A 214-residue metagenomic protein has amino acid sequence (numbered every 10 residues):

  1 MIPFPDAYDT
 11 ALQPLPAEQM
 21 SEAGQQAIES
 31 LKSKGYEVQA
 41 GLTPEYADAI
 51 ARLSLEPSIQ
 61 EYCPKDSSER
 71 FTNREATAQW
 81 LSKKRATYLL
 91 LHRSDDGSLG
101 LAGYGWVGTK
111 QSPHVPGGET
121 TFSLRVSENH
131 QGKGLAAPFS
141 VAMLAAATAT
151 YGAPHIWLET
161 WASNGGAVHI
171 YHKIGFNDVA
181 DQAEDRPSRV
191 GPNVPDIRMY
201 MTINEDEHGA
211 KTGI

Functional and structural regions predicted by a protein language model:
M1-R74, D206-I214: A short, well-structured alpha-helix characteristic of acyl/acetyltransferase catalytic modules
T10, R85-T87, N193-M199: Short hydrophobic/aromatic beta-strand or adjacent loop that forms the aromatic wall/cage of a ligand/substrate-binding
P57-Q131, A146, T202-E205: Acetyl-CoA-dependent GNAT
G108, E159, V179-Q182: Solvent-exposed beta-strand sheet faces enriched in polar/charged residues
Q131, A146, W157-V168, D185-V194: Conserved beta-strand-loop-alpha-helix junction that forms the acyl-donor binding cleft
G134: Glycine-rich phosphate-binding loop
A137, A162-A180, G191: Conserved active-site alpha-helix within GNAT-family acetyltransferase domains
P138-H155, N177: Conserved acyl-CoA
